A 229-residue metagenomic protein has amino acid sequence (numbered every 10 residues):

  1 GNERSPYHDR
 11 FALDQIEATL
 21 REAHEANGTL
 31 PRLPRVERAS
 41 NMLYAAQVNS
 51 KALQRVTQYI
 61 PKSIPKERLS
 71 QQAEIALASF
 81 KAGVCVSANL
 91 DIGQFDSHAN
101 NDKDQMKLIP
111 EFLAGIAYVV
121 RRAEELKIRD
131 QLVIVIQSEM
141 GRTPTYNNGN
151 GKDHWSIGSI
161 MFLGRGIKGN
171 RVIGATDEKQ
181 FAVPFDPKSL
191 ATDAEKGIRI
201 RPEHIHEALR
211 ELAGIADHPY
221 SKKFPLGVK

Functional and structural regions predicted by a protein language model:
G1-K229: Ligand-binding pockets and gating/stacking loops
